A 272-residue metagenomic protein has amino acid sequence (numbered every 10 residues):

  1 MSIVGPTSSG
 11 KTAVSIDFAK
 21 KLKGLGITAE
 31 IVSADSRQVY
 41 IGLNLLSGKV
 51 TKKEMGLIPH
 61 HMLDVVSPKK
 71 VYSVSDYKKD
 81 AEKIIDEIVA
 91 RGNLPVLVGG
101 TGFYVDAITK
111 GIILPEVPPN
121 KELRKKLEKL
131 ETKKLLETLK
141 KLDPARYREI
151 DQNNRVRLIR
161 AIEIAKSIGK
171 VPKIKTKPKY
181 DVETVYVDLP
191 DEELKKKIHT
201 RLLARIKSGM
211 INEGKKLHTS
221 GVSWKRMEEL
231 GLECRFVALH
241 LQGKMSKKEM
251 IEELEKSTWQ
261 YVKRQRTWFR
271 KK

Functional and structural regions predicted by a protein language model:
M1-K272: Phosphate/pyrophosphate-binding catalytic cores of soluble transferases and nucleic-acid-acting enzymes
